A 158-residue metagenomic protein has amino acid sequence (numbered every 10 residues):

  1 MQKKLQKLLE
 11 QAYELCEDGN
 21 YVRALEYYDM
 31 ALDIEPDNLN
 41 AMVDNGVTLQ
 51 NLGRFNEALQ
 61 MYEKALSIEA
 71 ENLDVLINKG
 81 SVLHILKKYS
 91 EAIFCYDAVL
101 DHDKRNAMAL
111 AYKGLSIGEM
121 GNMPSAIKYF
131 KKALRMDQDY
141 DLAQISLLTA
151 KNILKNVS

Functional and structural regions predicted by a protein language model:
K3-N40, V47-N51: Alpha-helical segment of the N-proximal tetratricopeptide repeat
L5-Q6, L39-N40, L73-D74, A107-M108 (+1 more regions): Helix-start (N-cap) detector for alpha-helical repeat units in TPR-like alpha-solenoids, especially tetratricopeptide
E17-D18, N51-L52, I85-L86, E119 (+1 more regions): Register position in tetratricopeptide repeats
